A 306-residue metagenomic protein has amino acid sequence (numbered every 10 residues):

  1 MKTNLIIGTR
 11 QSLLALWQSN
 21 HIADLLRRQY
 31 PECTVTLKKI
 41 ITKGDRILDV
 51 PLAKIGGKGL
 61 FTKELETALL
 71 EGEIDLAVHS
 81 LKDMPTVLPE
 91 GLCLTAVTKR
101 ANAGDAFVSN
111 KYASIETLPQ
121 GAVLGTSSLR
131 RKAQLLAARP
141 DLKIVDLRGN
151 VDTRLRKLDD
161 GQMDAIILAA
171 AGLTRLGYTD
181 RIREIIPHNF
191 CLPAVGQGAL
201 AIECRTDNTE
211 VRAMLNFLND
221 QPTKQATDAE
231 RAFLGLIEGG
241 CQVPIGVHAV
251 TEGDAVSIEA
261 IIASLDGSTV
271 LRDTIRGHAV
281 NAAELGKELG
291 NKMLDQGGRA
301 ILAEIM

Functional and structural regions predicted by a protein language model:
K2-L48, K54, T62, A137-M306: Small-molecule-sensing regulatory modules
V50-D75: Short, structured active-site "lid" loops
A68, M84-P89: Extracytoplasmic loops/domains of multi-pass membrane proteins
G72, Q120, G161: Structured loop/turn residues at beta-strand edges in well-structured enzyme cores
I74-V78, D164-A165: Short, Asp-centered acidic motifs that coordinate Mg2+ and/or phosphate in catalytic or ligand-binding sites
L81-K82, E90-L142: A conserved helix-loop-strand patch within extracytoplasmic ligand-binding domains of the periplasmic binding
L81-M84, A171-L173: Short glycine-rich anion-binding loops that position phosphate/pyrophosphate groups of nucleotides and phosphorylated
